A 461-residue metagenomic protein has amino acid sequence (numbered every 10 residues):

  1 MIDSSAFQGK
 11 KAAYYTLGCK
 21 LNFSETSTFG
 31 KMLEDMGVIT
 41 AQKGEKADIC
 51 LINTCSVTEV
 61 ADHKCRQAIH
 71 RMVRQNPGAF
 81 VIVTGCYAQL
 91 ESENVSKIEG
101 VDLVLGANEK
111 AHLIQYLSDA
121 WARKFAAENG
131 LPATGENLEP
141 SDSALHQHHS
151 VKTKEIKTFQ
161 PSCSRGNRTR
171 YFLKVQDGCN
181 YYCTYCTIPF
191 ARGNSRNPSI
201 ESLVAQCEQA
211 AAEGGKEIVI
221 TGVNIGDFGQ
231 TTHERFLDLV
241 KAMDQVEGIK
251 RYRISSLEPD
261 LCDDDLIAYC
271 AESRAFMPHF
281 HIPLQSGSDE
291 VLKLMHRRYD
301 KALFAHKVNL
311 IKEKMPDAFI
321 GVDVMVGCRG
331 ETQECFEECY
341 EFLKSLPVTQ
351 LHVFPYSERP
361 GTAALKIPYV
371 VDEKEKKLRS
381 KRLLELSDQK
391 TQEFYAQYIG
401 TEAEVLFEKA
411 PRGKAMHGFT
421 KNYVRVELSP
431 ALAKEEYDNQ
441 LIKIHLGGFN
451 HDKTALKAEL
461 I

Functional and structural regions predicted by a protein language model:
M1-T221, G226-D227, K241, D265 (+7 more regions): Proteins enriched for Cys/Gly/acidic motifs involved in redox and nucleic-acid/cofactor modification
S4, C163-S164, A268-E272, L284 (+4 more regions): Replace "in large, NTP-powered and nucleic-acid-processing enzymes" with "in large, NTP-powered factors and other
E45-K46, N180, G287, P411-G413 (+1 more regions): Short strand-connecting beta-turns/loops that link adjacent beta-strands
L51, C86, L113, I220 (+7 more regions): Residue-level signal for inorganic ion chemistry
V81-I82, L90-E91, A212-F336: Conserved SAM/AdoMet-binding glycine-rich loop
A111, Y181, G193, G226 (+4 more regions): Glycine-centered loop/turn positions within well-structured domains that cap or flank conserved ligand/cofactor-binding
E331, L346-V348: Contiguous mid-protein beta-loop-alpha structural module that forms a pocket-lining wall or clamp of enzyme active
K366-I461: Terminal RNA-binding accessory module
